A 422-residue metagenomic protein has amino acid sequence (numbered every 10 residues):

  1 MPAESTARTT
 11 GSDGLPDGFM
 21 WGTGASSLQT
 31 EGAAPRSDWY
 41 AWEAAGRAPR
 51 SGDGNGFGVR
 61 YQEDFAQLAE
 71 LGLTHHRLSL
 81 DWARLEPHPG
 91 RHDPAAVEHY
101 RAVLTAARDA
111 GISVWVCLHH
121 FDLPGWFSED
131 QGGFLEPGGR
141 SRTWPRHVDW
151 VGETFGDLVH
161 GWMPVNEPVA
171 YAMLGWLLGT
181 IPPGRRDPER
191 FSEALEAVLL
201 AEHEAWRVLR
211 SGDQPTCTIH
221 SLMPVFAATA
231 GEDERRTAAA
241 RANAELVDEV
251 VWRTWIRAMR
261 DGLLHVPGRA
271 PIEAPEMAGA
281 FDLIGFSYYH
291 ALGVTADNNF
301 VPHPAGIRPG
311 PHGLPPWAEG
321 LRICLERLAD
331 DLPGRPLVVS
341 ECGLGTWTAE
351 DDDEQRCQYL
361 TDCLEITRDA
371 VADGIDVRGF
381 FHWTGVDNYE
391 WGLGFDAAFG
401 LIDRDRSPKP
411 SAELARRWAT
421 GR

Functional and structural regions predicted by a protein language model:
P2-A44, P89, E98-D352, L360-R422: Active-site region of glycoside hydrolase catalytic domains
Y40-L71: Aromatic- and Gly/Pro-rich amphipathic surface segment
D53-F57, P89-D93, R140: Short secondary-structure transition/capping motifs
G56, E63, A95, A197 (+1 more regions): Residue-level signal for the nucleotide or nucleotide-sugar donor/cofactor binding architecture
V59-D81, G279, L283: Catalytic domains of carbohydrate-active enzymes, especially glycoside hydrolases
L71-H99, H119-F121: Aromatic-lined carbohydrate-binding/catalytic grooves of carbohydrate-active enzymes
